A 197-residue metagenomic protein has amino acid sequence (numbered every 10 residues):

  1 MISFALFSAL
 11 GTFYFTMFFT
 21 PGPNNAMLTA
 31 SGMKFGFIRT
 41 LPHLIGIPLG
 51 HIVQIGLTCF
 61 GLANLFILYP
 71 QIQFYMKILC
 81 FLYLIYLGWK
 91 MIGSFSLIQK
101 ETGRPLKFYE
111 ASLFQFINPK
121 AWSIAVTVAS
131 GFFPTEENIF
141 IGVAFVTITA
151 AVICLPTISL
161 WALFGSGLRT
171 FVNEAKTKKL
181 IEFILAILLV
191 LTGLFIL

Functional and structural regions predicted by a protein language model:
I2-F74, I124-V146: Juxtamembrane transmembrane-helix termini in multi-pass membrane transport proteins
F15, F19, I52-V53, W89 (+3 more regions): Hydrophobic/aromatic residues within the transmembrane alpha-helices of Major Facilitator Superfamily
G56-C59, I117-A129, I187-L197: Hydrophobic alpha-helical transmembrane segments in multi-pass integral membrane proteins
I67-S96, C154-T157, W161, R169-L197: Selective transmembrane alpha-helices of multi-pass membrane proteins
G93-K107: Flexible cytoplasmic inter-helical loops of multi-pass small-molecule transporters
F108-F116: A short amphipathic helical element positioned immediately N-terminal to and/or at the very start of a transmembrane
V143-T157: Charged, glycine-enriched surface loops/patches that mediate electrostatic binding to polyanionic ligands
